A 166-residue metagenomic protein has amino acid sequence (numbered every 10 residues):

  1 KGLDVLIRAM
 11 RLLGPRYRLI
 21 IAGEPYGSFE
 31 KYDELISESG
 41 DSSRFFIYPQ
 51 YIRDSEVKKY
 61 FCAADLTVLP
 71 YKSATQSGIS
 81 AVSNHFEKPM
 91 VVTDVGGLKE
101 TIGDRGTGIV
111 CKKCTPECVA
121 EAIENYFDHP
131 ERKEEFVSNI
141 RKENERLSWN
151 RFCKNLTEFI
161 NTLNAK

Functional and structural regions predicted by a protein language model:
K1-L12, A81, E117: A conserved mid-protein helix/loop that constitutes part of the nucleotide-sugar donor-binding site
R18-Y32, Q50: Glycosyltransferase donor-sugar binding loop
Y32-K58: Nucleotide-activated donor-binding/catalytic signature segment of Leloir-type glycosyltransferases, i.e., the conserved
K59-T75, K88: Acidic donor-binding loop of glycosyltransferase active sites
P89-V92, I102: Short hydrophobic beta-strand element within catalytic cores of glycosyltransferases and related nucleotide-activated
D104-R105, I109-P116, N125-E131: Conserved acidic donor-binding segment of nucleotide-sugar-dependent glycosyltransferases
N125, H129, R146-K166: C-terminal alpha-helical cap of glycosyltransferases
R132-R146: A short, well-ordered alpha-helix in the C-terminal region of glycosyltransferases
